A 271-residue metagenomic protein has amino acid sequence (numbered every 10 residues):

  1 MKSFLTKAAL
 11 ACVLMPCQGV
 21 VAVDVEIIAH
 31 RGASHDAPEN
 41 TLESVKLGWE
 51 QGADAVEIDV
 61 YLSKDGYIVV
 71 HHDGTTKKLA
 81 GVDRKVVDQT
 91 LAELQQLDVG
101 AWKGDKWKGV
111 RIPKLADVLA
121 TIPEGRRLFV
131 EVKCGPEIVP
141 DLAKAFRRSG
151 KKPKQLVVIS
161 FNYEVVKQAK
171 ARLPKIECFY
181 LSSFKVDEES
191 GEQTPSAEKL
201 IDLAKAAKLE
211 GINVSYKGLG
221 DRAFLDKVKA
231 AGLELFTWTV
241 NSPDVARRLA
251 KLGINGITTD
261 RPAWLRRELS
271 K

Functional and structural regions predicted by a protein language model:
M1-A9, P16: Bacterial N-terminal signal peptides that target proteins for export
C12-M15, A33: Short intrinsically disordered, low-complexity segments
G19-K271: Phosphate-group recognition and catalysis centered on beta-loop-alpha active-site segments
